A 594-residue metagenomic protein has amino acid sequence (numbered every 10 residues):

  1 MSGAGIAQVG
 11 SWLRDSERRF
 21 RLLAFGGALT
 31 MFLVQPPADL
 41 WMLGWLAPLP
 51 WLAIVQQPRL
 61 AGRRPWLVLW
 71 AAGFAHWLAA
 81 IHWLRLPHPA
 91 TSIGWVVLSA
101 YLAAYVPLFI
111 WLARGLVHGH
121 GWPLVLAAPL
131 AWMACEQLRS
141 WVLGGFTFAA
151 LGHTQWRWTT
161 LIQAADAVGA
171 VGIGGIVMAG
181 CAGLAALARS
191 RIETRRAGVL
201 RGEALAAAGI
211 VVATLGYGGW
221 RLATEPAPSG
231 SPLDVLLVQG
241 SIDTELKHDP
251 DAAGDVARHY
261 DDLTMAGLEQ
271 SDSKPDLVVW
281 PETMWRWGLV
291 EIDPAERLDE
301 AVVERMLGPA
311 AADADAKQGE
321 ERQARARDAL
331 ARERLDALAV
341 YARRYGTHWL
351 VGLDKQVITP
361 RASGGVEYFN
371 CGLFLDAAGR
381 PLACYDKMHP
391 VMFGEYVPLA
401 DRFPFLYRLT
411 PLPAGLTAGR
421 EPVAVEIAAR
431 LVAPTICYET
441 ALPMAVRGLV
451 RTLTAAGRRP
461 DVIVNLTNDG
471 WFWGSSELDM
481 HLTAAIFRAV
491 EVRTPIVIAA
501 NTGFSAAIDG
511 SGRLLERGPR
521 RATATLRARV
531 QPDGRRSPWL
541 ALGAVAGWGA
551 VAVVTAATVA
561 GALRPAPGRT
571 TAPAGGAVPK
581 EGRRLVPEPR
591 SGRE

Functional and structural regions predicted by a protein language model:
S2, D354, P589-S591: Serine residues within intrinsically disordered or low-complexity segments
S2-T224, R258, L466, W473-S475 (+3 more regions): Membrane-embedded alpha-helical bundles of multi-pass enzymes that act on lipidic or dolichyl-linked glycan substrates
L23, L46-P48, S190, R201-G202 (+6 more regions): Polytopic transmembrane helical bundles with strong interfacial aromatic enrichment
L84-T91, V142-D166, V340, S363-P443 (+1 more regions): Active-site catalytic loop in hydrolytic enzyme cores
L102, P129, V278, W285 (+6 more regions): CN hydrolase (nitrilase-like) catalytic-core segments centered on the catalytic cysteine and neighboring Lys/Glu
G218-M392, A424-A429, P434, Y438: Soluble catalytic regions of membrane-associated enzymes that act on cell-envelope and secretory-pathway components
S363-D386, F504-V530: Amphipathic beta-strand/beta-sheet edge segments enriched in Tyr/Trp
A556-E581, L585-V586, R593-E594: Juxtamembrane interface at the cytosolic side of transmembrane helices
